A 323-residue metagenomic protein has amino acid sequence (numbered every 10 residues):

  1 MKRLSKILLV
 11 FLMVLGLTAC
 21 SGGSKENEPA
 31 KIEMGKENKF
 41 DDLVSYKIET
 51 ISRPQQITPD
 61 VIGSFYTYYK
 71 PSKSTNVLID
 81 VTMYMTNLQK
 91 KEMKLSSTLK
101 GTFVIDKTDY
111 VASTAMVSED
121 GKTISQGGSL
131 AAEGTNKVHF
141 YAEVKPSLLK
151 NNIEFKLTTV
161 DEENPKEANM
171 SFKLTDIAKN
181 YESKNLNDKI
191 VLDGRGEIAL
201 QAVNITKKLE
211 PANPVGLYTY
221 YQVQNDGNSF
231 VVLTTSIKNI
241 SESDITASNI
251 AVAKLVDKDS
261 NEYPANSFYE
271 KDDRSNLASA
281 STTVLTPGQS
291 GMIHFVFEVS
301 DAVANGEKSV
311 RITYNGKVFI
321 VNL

Functional and structural regions predicted by a protein language model:
M1-K25: Sec-dependent N-terminal signal peptides of Gram-positive bacterial secreted proteins and lipoproteins
C20-D80, Y84-L323: Conserved functional micro-motifs across diverse proteins
